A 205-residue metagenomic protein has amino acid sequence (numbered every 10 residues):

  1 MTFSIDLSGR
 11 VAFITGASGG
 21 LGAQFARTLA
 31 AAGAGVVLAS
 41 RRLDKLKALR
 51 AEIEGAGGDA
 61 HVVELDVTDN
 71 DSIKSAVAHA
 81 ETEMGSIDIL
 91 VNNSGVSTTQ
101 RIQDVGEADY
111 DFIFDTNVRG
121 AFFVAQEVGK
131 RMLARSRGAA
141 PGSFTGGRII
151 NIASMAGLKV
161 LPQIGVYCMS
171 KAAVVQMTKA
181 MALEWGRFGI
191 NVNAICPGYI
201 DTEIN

Functional and structural regions predicted by a protein language model:
V11, S18-G19: Conserved glycine-rich cofactor-binding loop
L43, L65-A76, E107: The beta1-alpha1 cofactor-binding region of Rossmann-like NAD(H)/NADP(H)-dependent oxidoreductases
R101-I102, G106-F114, N205: Substrate-binding pocket helix/loop in short-chain dehydrogenase/reductase
I102-Q103, K159-G165, R187-F188: Active-site loop immediately N-terminal to the catalytic Tyr-X3-Lys motif of short-chain dehydrogenase/reductase
A125, S170, T178: Active-site helix of classical SDR
K130, L183-E184: Alpha-helical segment proximal to the catalytic Tyr-Lys
S154: Residue(s) in the substrate-gating loop at a strand-loop-helix junction that position the organic substrate next
